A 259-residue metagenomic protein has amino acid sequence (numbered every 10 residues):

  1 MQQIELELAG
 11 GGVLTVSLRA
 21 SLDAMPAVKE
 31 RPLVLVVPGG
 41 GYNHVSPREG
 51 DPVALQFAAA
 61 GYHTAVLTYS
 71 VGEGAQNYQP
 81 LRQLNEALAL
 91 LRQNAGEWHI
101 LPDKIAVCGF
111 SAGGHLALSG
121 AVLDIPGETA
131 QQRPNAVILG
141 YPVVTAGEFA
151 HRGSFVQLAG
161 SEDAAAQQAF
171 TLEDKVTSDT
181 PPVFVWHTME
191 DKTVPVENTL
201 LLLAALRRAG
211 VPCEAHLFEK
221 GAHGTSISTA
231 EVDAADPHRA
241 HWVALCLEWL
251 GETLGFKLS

Functional and structural regions predicted by a protein language model:
M1-K29: N-terminal cap/lid segment of alpha/beta-hydrolase-fold proteins
E30-G39: Short beta-strand element of the alpha/beta-hydrolase
V45-P47, A65-P102, A234-R239: Catalytic nucleophile-loop/oxyanion-hole region of alpha/beta-hydrolase and closely related hydrolase-like folds
P47-A65: Short amphipathic alpha-helix adjacent to the substrate-entry channel of hydrolases
E86-S154, D163, Q167: Primarily recognizes the serine-hydrolase "nucleophile elbow" in alpha/beta-hydrolase and SGNH/GDSL folds
D179, V185-H187, D191: Short beta-strand/loop motif that positions the catalytic acidic residue of the alpha/beta-hydrolase fold
K192-L201: Conserved alpha/beta-hydrolase "acid-adjacent" motif
L200-S259: C-terminal catalytic histidine-bearing segment of alpha/beta-hydrolase fold enzymes
